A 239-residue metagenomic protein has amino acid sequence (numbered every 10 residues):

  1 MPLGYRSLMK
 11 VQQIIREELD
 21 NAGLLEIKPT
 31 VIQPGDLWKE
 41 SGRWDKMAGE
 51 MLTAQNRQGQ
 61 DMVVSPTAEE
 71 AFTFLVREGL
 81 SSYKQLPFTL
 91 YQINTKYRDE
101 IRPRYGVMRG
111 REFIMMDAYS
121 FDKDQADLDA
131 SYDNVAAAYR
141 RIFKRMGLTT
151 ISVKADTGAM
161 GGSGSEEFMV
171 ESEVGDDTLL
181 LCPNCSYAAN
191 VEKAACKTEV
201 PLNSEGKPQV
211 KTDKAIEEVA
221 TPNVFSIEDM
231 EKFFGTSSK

Functional and structural regions predicted by a protein language model:
M1-K239: NTP/phosphate- and nucleic-acid-binding module
